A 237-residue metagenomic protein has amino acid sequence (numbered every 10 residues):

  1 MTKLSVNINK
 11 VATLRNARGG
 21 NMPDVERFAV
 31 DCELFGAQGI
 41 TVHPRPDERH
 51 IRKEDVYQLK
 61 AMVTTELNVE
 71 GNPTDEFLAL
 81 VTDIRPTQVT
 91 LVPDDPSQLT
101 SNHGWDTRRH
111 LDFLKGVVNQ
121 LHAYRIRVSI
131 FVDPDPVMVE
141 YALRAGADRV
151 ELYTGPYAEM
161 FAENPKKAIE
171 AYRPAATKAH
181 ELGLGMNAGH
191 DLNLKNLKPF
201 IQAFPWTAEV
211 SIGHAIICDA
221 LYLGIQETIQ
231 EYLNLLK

Functional and structural regions predicted by a protein language model:
M1-E70, D75-E76, L80-P86, K167: Conserved N-terminal beta1-alpha1 strand-loop-helix module at the mouth
M1-L4, A61-V69, V117-I130, A179-A188: Short beta-strand/loop segments at the ligand-binding rim of alpha/beta enzyme cores
G36-Q38, M62-T64, D83-V89, A123 (+2 more regions): Glycine-enriched alpha-helix->loop->beta-strand junction motifs that scaffold or abut catalytic
H43, L91-Q98, R149-F161, W206-I225: Glycine-rich phosphate-binding active-site loops on the catalytic face of alpha/beta enzymes
P44-N119, V137-M138, L152, Y172-A176: N-terminal active-site wall of soluble small-molecule enzyme domains
K60, H103, N164-P165, D219-K237: C-terminal helical cap(s) of enzyme catalytic domains, especially alpha/beta-barrels
D75-I84, D135-A145, A188, L192-T207: Catalytic cores of alpha/beta
R127-A179: Histidine/lysine/aspartate-rich catalytic loop segments that bind and position anionic ligands
